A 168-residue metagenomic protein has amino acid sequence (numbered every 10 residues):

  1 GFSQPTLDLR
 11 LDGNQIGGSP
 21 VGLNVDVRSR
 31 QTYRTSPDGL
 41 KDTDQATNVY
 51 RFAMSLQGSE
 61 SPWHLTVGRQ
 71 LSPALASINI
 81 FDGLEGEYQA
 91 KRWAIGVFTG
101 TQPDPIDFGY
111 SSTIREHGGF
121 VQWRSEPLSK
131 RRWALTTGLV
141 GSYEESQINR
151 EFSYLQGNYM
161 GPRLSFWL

Functional and structural regions predicted by a protein language model:
F2-M160, W167: Outer-membrane beta-barrel channel domains
